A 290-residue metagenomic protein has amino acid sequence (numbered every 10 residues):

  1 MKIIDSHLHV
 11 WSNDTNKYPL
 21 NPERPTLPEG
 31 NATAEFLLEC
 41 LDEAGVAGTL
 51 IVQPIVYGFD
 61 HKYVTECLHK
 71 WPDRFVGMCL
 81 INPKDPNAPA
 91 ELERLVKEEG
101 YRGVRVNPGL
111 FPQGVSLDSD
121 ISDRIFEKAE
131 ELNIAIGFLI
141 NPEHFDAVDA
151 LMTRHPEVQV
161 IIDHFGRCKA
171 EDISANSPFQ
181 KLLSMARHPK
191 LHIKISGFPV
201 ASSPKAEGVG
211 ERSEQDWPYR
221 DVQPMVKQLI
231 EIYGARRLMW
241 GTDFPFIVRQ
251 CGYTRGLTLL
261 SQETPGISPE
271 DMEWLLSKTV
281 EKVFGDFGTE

Functional and structural regions predicted by a protein language model:
M1-R124, K128-L132, R220, L260: Mid-domain alpha/beta scaffold segments of enzyme catalytic cores
M1-S6, P25-G48, K227-Q228, I232-M239 (+1 more regions): Mid-to-C-terminal alpha-helical segments outside catalytic/metal-binding sites
H9, P54-I55, L80-K84, N107-G109 (+4 more regions): Active-site beta-loop-alpha junctions enriched in small/polar residues
S12-D14, G58-H61, Q113-G114, K169-A170 (+2 more regions): Short catalytic/ligand-binding loop motif for oxyanion handling, primarily in non-cytosolic enzymes, centered on
N13-P19, K62, A90-E91, I173-A175 (+3 more regions): Short aromatic-enriched loop/helix-cap "lid" or pocket-rim segments at secondary-structure transitions that line
V64, V148-L151, G256, L260: Hydrophobic packing residues within well-ordered alpha-helices of enzyme cores
S116-M239: Catalytic pocket-lining loop regions of alpha/beta-barrel enzymes, especially the amidohydrolase/enolase/GH5 lineages
